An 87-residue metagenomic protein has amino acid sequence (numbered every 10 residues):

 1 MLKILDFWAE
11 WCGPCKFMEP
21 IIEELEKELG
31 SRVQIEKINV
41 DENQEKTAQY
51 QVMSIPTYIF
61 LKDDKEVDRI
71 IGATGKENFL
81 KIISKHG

Functional and structural regions predicted by a protein language model:
M1-W8: Short active-site neighborhood of thiol/selenol oxidoreductases, capturing the structured segment around
C12-C15, Y58: The canonical Cys-X-X-Cys-His
K16-L29: Typically the conserved alpha-helix immediately C-terminal to a functionally engaged Cys/Sec in thioredoxin-like
V33-I35: Hydrophobic/aromatic anchor residues within beta-strands of the central parallel beta-sheet of Rossmann-like
V40-T47: Structural microenvironment flanking redox-active thiols in thiol-disulfide oxidoreductases
Y50-I59: Structural micro-motif
F60-G87: Non-catalytic, surface beta->alpha helical segment in thiol-disulfide oxidoreductase systems
